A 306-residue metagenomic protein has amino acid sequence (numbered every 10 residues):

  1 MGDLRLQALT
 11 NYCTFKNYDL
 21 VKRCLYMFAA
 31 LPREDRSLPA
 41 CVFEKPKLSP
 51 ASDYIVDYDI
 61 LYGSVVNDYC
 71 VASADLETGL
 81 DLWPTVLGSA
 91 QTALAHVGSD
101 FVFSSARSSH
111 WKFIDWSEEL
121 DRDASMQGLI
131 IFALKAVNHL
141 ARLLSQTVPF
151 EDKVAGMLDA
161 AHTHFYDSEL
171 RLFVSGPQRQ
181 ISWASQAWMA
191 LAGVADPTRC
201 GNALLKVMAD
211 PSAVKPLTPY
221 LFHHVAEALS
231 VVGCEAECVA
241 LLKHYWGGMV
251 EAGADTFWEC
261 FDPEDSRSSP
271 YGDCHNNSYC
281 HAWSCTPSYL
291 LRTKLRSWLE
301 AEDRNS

Functional and structural regions predicted by a protein language model:
M1-S306: Active-site core of glycosidic bond-cleaving carbohydrate-active enzymes
